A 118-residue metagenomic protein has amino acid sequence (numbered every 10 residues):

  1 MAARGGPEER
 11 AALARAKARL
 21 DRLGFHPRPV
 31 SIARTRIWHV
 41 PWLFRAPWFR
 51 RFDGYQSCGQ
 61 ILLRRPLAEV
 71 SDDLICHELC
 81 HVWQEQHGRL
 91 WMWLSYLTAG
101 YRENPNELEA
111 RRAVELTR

Functional and structural regions predicted by a protein language model:
M1, C76-L79, R112-L116: Short linear elements at protein peripheries
M1-P7, L13-R22, H26, L62 (+2 more regions): Anionic, Ser/Thr-rich low-complexity intrinsically disordered regions
A3-I61, L116: Auxiliary, metal-adjacent structural segments of Zn-dependent hydrolase domains
F44-R50, S57, E69, D73 (+1 more regions): Post-HEXXH active-site segment of zinc metalloproteases
Q60-A68, L74-C80: Polar-ligand-bearing catalytic/cofactor-coordination segments of membrane-embedded or membrane-tethered inner-membrane
